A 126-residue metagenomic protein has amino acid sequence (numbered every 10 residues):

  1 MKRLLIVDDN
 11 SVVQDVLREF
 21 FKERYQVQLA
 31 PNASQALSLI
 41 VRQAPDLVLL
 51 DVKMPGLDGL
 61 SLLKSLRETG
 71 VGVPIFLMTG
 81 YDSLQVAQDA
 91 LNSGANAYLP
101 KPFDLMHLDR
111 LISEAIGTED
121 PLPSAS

Functional and structural regions predicted by a protein language model:
S11-Q28: Two-component/phosphorelay signaling modules centered on CheY-like receiver
N32-Q35, D58-S61: Acidic catalytic/metal-coordinating carboxylates
Q43-L49: Active-site beta3 strand of CheY-like receiver
M54: Receiver (REC) domain active-site loop signature in two-component systems and cognate sites in sensor histidine kinases
Y81-D82: Short, conserved "switch-loop" micro-motifs in signal-transduction and mechanochemical regulators
Q85, F103-I112: C-terminal output helix
